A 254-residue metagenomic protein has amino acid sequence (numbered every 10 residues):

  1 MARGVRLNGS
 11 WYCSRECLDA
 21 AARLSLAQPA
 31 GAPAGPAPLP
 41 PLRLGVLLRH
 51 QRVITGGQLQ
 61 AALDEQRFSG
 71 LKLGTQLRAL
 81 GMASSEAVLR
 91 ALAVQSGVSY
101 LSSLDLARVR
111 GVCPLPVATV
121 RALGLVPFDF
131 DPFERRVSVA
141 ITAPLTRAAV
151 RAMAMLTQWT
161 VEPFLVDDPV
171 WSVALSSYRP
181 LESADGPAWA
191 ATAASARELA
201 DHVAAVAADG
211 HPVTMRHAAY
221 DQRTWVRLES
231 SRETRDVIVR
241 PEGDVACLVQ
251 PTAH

Functional and structural regions predicted by a protein language model:
M1-W11: Short linker/helix segments within small regulatory modules
S10-A32: Short metal-binding segments enriched for Cys and/or His
P29-P38, R49, L59-R67: Short, recurring structural edge motifs at helix starts
L42-I54, K72-S84: Extracellular/lumenal glycan-associated surfaces
L80-L156, T192-V226, S231-E233: Polyanionic, low-complexity intrinsically disordered segments
W159-D167: Short hydrophobic alpha-helical runs that function as membrane-insertion/retention elements
V173-A190: Short, low-order "capping/linker" segments at domain edges
E229-H254: Extended, charged low-complexity segments that frequently continue into or abut oligomerization scaffolds
